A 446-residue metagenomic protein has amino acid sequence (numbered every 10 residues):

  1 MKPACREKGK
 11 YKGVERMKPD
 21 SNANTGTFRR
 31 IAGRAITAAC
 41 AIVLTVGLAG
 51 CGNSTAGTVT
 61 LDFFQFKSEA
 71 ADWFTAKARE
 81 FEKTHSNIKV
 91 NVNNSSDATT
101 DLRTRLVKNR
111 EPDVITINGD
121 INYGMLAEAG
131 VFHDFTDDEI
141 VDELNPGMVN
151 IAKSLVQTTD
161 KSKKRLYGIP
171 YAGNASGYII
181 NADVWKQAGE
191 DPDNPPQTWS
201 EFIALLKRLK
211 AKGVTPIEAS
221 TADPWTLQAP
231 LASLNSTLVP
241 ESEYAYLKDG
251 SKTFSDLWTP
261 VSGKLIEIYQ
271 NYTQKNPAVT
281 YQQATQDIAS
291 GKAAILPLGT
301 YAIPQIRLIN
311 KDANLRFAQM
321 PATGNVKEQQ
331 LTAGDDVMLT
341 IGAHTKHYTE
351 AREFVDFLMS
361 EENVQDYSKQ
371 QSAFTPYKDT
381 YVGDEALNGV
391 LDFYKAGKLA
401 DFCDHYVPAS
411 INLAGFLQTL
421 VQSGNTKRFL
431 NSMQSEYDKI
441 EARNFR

Functional and structural regions predicted by a protein language model:
G57-S68, I88-N93, V114, Y167 (+1 more regions): Short, well-ordered beta-strand elements
E80, T84-I151, Q187-G189, A294-I295: Extracytoplasmic "Venus flytrap"/periplasmic binding protein-like
K83-T84, V107, A188, Q270 (+1 more regions): Extracytoplasmic/periplasmic substrate-recognition and gating elements
D120-G177, I203, F317-A318: Hinge/lid segment of periplasmic solute-binding proteins
T136-I151, N194-P195, L238-P260, L308-N310 (+1 more regions): Short, solvent-exposed loop/beta-turn-alpha elements that line the ligand-binding surface or hinge of extracytoplasmic
K163-Y171, S176, E201-G250, A293: Extracytoplasmic/periplasmic solute-binding protein
K186, P192, Q365, K395-R446: Conserved C-terminal helix/tail region of periplasmic/extracytoplasmic solute-binding proteins
L205-L209, L247-P277: Glycine-centered hinge/linker elements that transmit conformational signals in sensory and ligand-binding systems
